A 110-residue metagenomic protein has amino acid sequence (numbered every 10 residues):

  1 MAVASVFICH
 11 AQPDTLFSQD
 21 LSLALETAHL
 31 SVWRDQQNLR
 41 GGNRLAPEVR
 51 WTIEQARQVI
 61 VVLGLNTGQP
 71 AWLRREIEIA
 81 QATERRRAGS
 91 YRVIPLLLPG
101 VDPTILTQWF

Functional and structural regions predicted by a protein language model:
M1-V62, N66, Q81-R92: Conserved N-terminal substructure of TIR/SEFIR domains
S31-V32, P70, T107: Short, low-complexity intrinsically disordered segments
R40-G42, P70, P103: Generic structural signal for helix capping and beta-alpha/helix-loop junctions
L65-N66, L96-D102: Short beta-alpha junction loops
G68-R74: Active-site-adjacent loop/helix micro-motif of nuclease/hydrolase catalytic cores
I77: Conserved Walker B catalytic segment
V101-F110: Glycine-rich, charge-decorated loop segments at or immediately adjacent to ligand/cofactor-binding or catalytic sites
